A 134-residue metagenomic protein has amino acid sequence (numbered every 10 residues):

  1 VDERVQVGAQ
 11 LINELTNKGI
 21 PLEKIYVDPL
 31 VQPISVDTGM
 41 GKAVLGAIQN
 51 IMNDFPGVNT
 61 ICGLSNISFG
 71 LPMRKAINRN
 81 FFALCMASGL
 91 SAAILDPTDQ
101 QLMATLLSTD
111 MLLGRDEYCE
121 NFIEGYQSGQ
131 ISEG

Functional and structural regions predicted by a protein language model:
V1-I131: Catalytic alpha/beta core domains of metabolic enzymes, predominantly
